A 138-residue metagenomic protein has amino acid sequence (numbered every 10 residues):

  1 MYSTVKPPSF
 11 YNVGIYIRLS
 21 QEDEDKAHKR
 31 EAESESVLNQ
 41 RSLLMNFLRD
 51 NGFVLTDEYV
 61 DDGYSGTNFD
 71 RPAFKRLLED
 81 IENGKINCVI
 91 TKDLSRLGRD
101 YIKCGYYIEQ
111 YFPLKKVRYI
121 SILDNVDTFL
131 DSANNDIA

Functional and structural regions predicted by a protein language model:
M1-A138: Short, structured surface patches at the beginning of a domain
